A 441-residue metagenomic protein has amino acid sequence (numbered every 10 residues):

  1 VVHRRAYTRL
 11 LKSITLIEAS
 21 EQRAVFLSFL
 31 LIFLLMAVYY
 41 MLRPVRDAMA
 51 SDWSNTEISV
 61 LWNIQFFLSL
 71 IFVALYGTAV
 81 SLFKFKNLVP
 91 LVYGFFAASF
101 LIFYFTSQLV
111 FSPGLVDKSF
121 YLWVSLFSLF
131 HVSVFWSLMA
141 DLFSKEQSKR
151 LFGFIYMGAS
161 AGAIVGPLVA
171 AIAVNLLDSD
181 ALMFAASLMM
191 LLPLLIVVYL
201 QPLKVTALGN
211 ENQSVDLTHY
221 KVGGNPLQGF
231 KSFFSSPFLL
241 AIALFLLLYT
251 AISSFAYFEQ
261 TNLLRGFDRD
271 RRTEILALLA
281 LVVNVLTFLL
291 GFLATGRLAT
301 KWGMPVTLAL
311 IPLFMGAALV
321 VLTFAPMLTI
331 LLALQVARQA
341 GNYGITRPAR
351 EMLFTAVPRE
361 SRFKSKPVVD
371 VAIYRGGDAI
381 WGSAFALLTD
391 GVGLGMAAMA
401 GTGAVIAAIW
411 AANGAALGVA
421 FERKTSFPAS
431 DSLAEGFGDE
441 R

Functional and structural regions predicted by a protein language model:
V1-L31, N55, L82-N87, G94-A97 (+8 more regions): Intracellular loop-helix junctions on the cytosolic face of multi-pass helical membrane proteins
A24-Y76, V116-V174, T218-S232, P237 (+2 more regions): Substrate-agnostic recognition of the 12-TM MFS/MFS-like secondary transporter fold
L31, V89-F95, S99, A185-A186 (+5 more regions): Residue-level signature of the transmembrane alpha-helical cores of Major Facilitator Superfamily-type secondary
F66-S69, Y93-F100, S187-L191, T250 (+4 more regions): Residue-level recognition of pore/gate-forming positions within transmembrane alpha-helices of multi-pass
A74, L101-F105, I164, L191-Y199 (+6 more regions): Membrane-embedded alpha-helical segments of multi-pass transporters/permeases
K84-L88, A171-M189, L278, G303-T307 (+1 more regions): A membrane-interface helix-boundary motif in multi-pass transporters
G94-P113, T295, L313-M327: C-terminal ends and interior cores of transmembrane alpha-helices in multi-pass membrane transporters/permeases
P305-I345: C-terminal transmembrane helical hairpin of 12-TM major facilitator-type secondary transporters
